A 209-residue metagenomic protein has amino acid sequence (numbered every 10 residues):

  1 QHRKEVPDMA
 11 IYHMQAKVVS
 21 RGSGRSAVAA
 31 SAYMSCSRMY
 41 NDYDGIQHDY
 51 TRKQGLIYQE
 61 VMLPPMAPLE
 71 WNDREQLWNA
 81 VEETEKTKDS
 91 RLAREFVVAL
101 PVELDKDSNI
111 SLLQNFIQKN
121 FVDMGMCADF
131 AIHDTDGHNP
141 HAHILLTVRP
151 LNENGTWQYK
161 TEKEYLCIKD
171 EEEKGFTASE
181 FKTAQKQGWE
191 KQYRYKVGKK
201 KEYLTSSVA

Functional and structural regions predicted by a protein language model:
H2-A209: N-terminal nicking endonuclease/strand-transfer module with a His-rich metal-binding environment and a catalytic Tyr
